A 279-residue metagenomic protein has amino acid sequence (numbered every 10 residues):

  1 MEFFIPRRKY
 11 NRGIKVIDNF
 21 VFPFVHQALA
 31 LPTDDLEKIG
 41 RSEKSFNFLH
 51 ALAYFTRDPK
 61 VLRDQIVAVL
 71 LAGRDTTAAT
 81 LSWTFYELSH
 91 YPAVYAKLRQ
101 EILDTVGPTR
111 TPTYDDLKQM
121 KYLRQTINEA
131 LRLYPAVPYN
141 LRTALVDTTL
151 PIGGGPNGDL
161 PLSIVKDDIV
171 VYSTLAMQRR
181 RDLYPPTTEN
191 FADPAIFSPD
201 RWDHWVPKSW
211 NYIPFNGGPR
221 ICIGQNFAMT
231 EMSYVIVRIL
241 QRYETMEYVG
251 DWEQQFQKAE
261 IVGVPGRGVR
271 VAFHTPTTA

Functional and structural regions predicted by a protein language model:
M1-Q27, K60, G107-T111, I213 (+2 more regions): Cytochrome P450 catalytic-domain helical core, especially the substrate-recognition surface and oxygen-activation
K9-T80, P199: Conserved cytochrome P450 catalytic core segment spanning the I/J/K helices
E37-K44, E87-Y139, A144, L160 (+2 more regions): Cytochrome P450 I-helix active-site segment
T76-S89, V235: Short, small-residue alpha-helix embedded
P92-V94, W205-K208, I221, Q225-V264: Cytochrome P450 heme-binding "Cys pocket" and the immediately downstream C-terminal segment
Y172-W205: Conserved cytochrome P450 K-helix/beta-meander segment immediately N-terminal to the heme-binding cysteine loop
